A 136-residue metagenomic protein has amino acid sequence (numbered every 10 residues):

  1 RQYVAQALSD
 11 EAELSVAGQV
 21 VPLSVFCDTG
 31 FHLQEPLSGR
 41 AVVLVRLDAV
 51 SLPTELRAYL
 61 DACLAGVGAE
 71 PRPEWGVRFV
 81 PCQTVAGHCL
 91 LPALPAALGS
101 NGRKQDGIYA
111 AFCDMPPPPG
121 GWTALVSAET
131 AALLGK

Functional and structural regions predicted by a protein language model:
R1-P36, A41-L44, S51: Canonical alpha-helical transmembrane segment with a positive-inside/aromatic-interface signature
E11-S15, Q19-T29, A62-G135: Aspartyl protease catalytic core from the pepsin/retropepsin fold
G39-G76: Electropositive
